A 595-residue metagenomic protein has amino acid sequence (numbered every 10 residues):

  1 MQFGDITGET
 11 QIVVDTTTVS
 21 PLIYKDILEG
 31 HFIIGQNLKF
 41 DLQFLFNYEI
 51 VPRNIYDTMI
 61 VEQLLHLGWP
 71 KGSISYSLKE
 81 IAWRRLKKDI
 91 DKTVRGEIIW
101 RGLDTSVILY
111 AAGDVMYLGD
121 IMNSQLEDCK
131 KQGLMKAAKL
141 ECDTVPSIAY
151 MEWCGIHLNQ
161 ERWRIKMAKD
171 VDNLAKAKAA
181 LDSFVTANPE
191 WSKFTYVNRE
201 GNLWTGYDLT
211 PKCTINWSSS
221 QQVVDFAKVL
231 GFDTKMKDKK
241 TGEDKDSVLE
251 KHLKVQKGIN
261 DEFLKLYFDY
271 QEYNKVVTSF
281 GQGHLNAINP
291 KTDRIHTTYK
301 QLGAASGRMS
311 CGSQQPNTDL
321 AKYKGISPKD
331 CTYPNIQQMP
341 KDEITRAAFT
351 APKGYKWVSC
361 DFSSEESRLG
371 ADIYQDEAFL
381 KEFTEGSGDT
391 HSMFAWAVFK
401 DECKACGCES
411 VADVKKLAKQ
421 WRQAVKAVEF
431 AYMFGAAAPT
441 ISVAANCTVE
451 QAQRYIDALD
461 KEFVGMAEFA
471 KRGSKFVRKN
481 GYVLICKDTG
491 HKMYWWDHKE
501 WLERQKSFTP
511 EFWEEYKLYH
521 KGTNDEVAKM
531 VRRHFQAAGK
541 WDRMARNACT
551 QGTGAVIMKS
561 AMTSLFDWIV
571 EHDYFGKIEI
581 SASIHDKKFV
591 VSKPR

Functional and structural regions predicted by a protein language model:
Q2-G8, T195-K415, R472-E571, F575-K588: Acidic, glycine-rich two-metal-ion catalytic cores of nucleic acid-processing enzymes
Q2-K130, L140-E141, I148, K245 (+1 more regions): Active-site-proximal helix-loop-helix substrate-binding element of RNase H-like nuclease domains
F32-N37, N216, D361, T440 (+1 more regions): Short glycine-rich phosphate-binding loop at a beta-alpha junction
P52-I55, D91, G96-L203, D208-T214 (+1 more regions): Mixed-charge, glycine-rich, non-catalytic linkers/tails in nucleic-acid processing enzymes
L65-L67, K71, L109, N123 (+5 more regions): Catalytic palm subdomain of template-directed nucleic-acid polymerases, centered on the conserved carboxylate motif
A82, T144-M151, A227, Y267 (+6 more regions): Short alpha-helical scaffolding segments that buttress acidic/His motifs in well-ordered protein cores
K88, Y110-N123, Q132-L158, V171-D172 (+6 more regions): Core structural elements
A405-N446, E450-D457, F575-H585, S592-K593: Structured DNA-binding interfaces in DNA transaction proteins
